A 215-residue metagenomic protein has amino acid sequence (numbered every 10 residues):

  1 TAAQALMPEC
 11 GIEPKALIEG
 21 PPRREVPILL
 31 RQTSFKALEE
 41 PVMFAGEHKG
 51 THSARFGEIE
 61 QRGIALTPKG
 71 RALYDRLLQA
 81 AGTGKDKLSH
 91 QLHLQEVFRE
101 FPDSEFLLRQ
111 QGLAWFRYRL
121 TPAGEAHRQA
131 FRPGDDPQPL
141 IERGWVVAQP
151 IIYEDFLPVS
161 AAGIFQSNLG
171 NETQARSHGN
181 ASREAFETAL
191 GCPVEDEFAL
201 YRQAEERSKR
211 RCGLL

Functional and structural regions predicted by a protein language model:
T1-L215: Extended, well-ordered protein cores
